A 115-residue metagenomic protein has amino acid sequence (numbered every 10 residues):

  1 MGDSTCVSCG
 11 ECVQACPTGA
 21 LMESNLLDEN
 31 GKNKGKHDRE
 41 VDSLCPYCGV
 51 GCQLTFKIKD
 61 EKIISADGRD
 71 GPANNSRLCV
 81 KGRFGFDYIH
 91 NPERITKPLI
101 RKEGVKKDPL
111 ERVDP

Functional and structural regions predicted by a protein language model:
M1-P115: N-terminal export/assembly segments and adjacent metallocofactor-ligating motifs of anaerobic energy-metabolism
